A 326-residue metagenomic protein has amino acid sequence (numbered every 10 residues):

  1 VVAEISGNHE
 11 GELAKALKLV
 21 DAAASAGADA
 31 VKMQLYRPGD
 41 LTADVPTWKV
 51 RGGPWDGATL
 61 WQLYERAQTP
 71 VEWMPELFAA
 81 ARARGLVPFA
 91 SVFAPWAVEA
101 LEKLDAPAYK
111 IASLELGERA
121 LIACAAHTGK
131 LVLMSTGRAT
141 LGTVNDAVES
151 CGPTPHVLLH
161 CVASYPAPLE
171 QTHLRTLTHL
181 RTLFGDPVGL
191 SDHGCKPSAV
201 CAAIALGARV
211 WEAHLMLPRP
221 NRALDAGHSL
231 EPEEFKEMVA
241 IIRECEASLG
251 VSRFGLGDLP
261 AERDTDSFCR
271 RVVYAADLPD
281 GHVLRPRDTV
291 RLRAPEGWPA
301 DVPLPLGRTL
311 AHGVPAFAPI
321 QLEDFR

Functional and structural regions predicted by a protein language model:
V1-R326: Catalytic cores and adjacent flexible loops of soluble metabolic enzymes that perform enolate/carbanion chemistry on
